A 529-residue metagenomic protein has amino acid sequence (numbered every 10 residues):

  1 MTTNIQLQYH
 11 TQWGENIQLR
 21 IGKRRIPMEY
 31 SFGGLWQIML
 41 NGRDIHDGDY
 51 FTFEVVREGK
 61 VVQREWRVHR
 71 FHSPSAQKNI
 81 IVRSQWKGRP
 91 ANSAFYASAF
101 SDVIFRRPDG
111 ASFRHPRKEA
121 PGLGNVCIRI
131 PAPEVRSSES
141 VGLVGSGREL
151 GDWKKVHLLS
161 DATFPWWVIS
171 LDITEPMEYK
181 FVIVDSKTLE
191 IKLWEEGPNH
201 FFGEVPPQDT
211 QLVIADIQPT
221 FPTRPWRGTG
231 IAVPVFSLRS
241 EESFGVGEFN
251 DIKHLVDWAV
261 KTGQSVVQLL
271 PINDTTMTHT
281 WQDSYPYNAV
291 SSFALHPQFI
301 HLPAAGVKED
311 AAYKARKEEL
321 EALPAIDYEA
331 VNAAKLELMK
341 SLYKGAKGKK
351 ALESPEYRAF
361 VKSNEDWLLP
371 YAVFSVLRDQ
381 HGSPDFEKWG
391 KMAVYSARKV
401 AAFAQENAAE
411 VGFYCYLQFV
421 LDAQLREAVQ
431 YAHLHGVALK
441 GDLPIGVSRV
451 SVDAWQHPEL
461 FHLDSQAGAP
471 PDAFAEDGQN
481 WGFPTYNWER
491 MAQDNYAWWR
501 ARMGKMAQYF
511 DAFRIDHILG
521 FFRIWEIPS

Functional and structural regions predicted by a protein language model:
M1-T11, R83-E139, Q208-R224: Basic K/R-rich, polyanion-interacting modules in nucleoproteins and related proteins
T2-G48, V56-K78, N125-P176, V184-P207 (+2 more regions): Aromatic-rich carbohydrate-binding modules that target alpha-glucans
T220-P458, M491-A492, A497: Acidic/aromatic-lined carbohydrate-recognition and catalytic surfaces of CAZymes acting on diverse glycans
S265-V267, D511-D516: Short acidic/polar active-site loop segments enriched in Thr and Asp
I272, I518, R523: Flexible loop residues that form catalytic and substrate-binding hotspots at small-molecule/glycan-binding clefts
L369, Q430, A438-Y509, F521-S529: Substrate-binding/active-site clefts of carbohydrate-active enzymes
